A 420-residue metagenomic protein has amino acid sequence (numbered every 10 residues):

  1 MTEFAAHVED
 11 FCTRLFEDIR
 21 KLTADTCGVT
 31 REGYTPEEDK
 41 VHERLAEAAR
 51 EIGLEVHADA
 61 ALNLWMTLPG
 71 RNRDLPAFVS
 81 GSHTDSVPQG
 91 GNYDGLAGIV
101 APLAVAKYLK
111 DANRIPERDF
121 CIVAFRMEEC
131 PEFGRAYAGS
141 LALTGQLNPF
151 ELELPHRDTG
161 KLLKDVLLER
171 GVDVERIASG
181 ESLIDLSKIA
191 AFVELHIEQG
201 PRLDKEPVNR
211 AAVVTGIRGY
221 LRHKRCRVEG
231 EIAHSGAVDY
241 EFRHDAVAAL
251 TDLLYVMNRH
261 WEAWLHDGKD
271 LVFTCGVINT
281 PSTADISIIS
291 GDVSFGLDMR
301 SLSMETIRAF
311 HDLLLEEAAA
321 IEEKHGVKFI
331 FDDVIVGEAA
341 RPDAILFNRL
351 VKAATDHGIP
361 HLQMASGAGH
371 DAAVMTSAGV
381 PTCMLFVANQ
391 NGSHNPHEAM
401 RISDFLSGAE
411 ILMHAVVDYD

Functional and structural regions predicted by a protein language model:
T2-T35, R126, E151-L152, S393-H394: N-terminal capping segment at the start of a domain
F4, C12-D18, G81-S82, H361-I411: Zn-dependent metallopeptidase/amidohydrolase metal-coordination segment
T30-Y34, V272-T283, M299-L302, K328-F347 (+1 more regions): A short beta-alpha structural unit
A46-E51, E55, D59, W65-G160 (+3 more regions): Active-site metal-coordination/substrate-binding segment of hydrolases, especially metallo-dependent peptidases
D59, I115-D119, I177-E181, R259-C275 (+2 more regions): Flexible, glycine/charged-enriched surface loops at secondary-structure junctions
S80-H83, Q89-E129, R222-V228, A237-W261 (+3 more regions): Alpha-helical metal-binding/catalytic segments enriched in His/Glu/Asp
M127-E128, G134-M304: Midchain, well-structured core segments that form catalytic/ion-binding scaffolds
H234-W264, H311, L315-E316, H361 (+1 more regions): His/Asp/Glu-rich mid-to-C-terminal helical/loop segments that flank catalytic regions of hydrolases
